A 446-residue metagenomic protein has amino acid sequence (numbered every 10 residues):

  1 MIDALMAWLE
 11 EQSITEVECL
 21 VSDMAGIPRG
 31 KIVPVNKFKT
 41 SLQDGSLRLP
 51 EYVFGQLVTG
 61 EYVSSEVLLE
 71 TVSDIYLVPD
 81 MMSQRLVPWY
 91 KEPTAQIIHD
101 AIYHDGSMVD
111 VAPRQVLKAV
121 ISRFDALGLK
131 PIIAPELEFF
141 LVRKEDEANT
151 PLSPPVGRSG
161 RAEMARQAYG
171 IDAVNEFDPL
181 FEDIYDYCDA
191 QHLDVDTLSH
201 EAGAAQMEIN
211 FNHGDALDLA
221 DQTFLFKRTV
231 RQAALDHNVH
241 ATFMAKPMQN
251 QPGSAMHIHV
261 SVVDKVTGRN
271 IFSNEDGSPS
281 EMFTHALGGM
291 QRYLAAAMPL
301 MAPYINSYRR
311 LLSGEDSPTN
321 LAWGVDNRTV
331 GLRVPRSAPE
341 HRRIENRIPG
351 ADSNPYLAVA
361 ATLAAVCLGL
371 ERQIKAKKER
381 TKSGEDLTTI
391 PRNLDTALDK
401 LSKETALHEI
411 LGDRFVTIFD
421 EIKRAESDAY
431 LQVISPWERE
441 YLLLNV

Functional and structural regions predicted by a protein language model:
M1-V195, L219, A358, L387-V446: ATP/Mg2+-dependent ligation/transfer catalytic cores
L86-P93, P131-I132, L198-A202, Q251 (+2 more regions): Short glycine/proline-enriched loop/turn "hinge" motifs that connect secondary-structure elements and lie
I97-Y103, M207-H213, V260, N346: Short, hydrophobic beta-strand segments
L137, E201-I209: Short, conserved phosphate-binding/catalytic loop or strand-edge motifs used in phosphoryl-/nucleotidyl-transfer
A168, D172-F177, F181-V195, I209-A216 (+2 more regions): Accessory "access/gating" subregions that flank catalytic or transport cores
A205-M207, P252-I258: A short, glycine/Asx- and small/polar-enriched loop/turn that sits immediately N-terminal to a beta-strand
L225, Q232-A233, V239-H240, K265-V446: Catalytic-core signal marking the mid-to-C-terminal active-site face
A245-N250: Short, solvent-exposed loop/turn elements at beta->coil junctions and helix N-caps that rim active or binding pockets
